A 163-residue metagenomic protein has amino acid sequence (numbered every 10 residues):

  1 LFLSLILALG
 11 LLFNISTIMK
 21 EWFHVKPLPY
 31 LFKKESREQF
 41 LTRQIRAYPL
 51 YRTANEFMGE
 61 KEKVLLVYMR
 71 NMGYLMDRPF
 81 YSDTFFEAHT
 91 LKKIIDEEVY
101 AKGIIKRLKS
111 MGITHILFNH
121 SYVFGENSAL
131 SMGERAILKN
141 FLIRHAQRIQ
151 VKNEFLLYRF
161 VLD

Functional and structural regions predicted by a protein language model:
L1-P27: Signature aromatic-anchored transmembrane alpha helix within multi-pass, membrane-resident enzymes that catalyze glycan
L9, Y68, T84-F86, K152 (+1 more regions): Residues at the C-termini of beta-strands that transition into short coil/loop
W22-K63: Membrane-interface segments at or immediately adjacent to transmembrane helices that form the boundary between
R43-I45, V67-R70, F118-Y122: Structural motif
N55-E60, L65-L108, F124-I143: Extracytoplasmic
M111: Active-site charged/polar residues at nucleotide-handling catalytic sites that mediate phosphoryl, nucleotidyl
T114-D163: Aromatic/acidic, Gly/Pro-rich catalytic loop(s) in extracytoplasmic/lumenal soluble domains of multi-pass membrane
